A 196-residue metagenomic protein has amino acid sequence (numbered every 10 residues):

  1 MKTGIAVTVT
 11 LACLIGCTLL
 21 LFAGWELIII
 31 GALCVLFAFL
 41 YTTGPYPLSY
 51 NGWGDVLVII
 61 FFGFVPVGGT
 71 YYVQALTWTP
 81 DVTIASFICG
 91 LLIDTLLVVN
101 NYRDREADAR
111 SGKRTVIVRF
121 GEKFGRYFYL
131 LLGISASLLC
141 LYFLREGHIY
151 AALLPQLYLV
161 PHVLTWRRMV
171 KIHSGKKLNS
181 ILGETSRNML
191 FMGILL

Functional and structural regions predicted by a protein language model:
M1-A23, R114-G147, S186-L195: Multi-pass membrane catalytic core of lipid/isoprenoid biosynthesis enzymes
M1-P80: Intramembrane alpha-helical segments
T18-L19, P66-V73, L96, L139 (+2 more regions): Alpha-helical membrane-inserting segments
A23-C34, S86-I88, A151-Q156: Structural signature of hydrophobic alpha-helical transmembrane segments
V35-P45, F64, G68-G69, F87-Y102 (+1 more regions): Transmembrane alpha-helical segments that form the membrane-embedded catalytic/substrate-channel core of multi-pass
V56-Y71, C89, V118-E122, L182-L196: Small-residue-rich segments of transmembrane alpha-helices in multi-pass membrane proteins, especially helix faces
T95-I117: Acidic (Asp/Glu-rich) catalytic motifs at the cytosolic membrane interface
R145-L196: Extended hydrophobic alpha-helices typical of membrane-associated regions
